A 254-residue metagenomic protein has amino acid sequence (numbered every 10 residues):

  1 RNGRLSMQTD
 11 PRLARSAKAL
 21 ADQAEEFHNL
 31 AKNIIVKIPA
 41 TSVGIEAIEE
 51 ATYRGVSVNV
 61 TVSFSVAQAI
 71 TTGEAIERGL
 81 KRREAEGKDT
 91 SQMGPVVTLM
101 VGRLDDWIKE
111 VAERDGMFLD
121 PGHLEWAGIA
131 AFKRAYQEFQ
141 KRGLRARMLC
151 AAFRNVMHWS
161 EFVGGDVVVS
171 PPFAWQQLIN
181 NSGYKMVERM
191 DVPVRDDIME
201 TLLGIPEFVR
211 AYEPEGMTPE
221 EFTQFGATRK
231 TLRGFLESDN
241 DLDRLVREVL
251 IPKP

Functional and structural regions predicted by a protein language model:
R1-I48, Y53: Active-site beta->alpha loop and helix N-cap motifs at the rims of alpha/beta catalytic domains
R15-A19, F64, D120-A127, A151 (+1 more regions): Catalytic cores of large soluble enzymes that bind and process phosphate-bearing ligands
K18, D22-E25, A130-K133, R233 (+1 more regions): Short, contiguous clusters of charged residues that form electrostatic/catalytic patches at enzyme active sites, used
T41, D120, P171-P172, V194-R195 (+1 more regions): Helix N-terminus capping/helix-initiation residues
E49-Y53, E74, K133, Q137 (+2 more regions): A broad, structural surface signal
S57-R189: Catalytic alpha/beta core domains of metabolic enzymes, predominantly
E188-P254: C-terminal extensions of enzymes
